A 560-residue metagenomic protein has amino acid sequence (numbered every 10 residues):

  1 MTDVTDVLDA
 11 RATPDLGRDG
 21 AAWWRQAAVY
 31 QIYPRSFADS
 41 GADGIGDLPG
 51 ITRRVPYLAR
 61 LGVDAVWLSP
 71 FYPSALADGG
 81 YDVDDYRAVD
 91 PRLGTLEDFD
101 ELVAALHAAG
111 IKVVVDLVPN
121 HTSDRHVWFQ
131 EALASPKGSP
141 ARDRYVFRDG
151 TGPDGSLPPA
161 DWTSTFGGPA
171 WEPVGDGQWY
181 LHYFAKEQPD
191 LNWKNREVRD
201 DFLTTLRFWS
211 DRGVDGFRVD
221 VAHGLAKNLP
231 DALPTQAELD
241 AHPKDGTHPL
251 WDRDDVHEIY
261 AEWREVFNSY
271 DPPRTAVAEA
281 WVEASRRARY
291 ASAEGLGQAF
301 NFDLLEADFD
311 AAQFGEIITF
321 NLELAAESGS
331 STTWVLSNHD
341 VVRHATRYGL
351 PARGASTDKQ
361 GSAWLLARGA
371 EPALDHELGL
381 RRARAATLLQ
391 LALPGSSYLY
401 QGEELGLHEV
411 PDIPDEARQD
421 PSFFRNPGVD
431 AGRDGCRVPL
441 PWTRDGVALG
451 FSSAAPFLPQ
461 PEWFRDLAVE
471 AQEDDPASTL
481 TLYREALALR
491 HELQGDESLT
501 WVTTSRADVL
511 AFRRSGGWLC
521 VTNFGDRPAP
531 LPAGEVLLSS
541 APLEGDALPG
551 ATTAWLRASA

Functional and structural regions predicted by a protein language model:
T2-A533, P542-A560: Active-site and adjacent substrate-binding regions of carbohydrate-active enzymes
L538-S540: Short, structured beta-strand/loop micro-motifs enriched in basic residues and often containing a Trp
